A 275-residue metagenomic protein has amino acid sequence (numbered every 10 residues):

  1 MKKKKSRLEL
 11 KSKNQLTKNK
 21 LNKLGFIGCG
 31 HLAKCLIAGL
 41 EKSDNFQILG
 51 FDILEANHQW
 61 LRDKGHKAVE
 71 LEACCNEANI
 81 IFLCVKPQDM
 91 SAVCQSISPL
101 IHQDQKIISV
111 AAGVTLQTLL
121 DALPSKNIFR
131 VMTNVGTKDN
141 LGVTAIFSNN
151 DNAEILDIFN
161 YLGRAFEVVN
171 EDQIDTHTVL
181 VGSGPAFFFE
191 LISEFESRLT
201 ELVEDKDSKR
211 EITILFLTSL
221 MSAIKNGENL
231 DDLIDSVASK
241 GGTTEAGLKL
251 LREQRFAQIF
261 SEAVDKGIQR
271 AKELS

Functional and structural regions predicted by a protein language model:
K2-N76, A122, L141, R198-E201: NAD(P)+-binding Rossmann beta1-loop-alpha1 motif at the extreme N-terminus of oxidoreductases
K2-R7, K11, E211-S275: NAD(P)-dependent Rossmann-like dehydrogenase/reductase catalytic/cofactor-binding core
G25, G184, V237: Residue-level signature of catalytic and energy-coupling elements of molecular machines, predominantly ATP/GTP-dependent
H31, L36-A38, L49, W60 (+1 more regions): Rossmann-like NAD(P)(H) cofactor-binding subdomain of soluble oxidoreductases
F46, H66, Q105, K126-N127 (+1 more regions): A structural micro-motif
T118-N127, V143-T176, A186-N226, I268-R270 (+1 more regions): Internal alpha-helical scaffold of NAD(P)-dependent oxidoreductase catalytic cores
T133-T137, T178-F188: Glycine/serine-rich anion-binding loops at beta->alpha junctions that coordinate negatively charged ligand groups
K138-G142, T176-T178, A246-G247: A short acidic, helix-capping loop that chelates divalent metal ions and anchors anionic groups
